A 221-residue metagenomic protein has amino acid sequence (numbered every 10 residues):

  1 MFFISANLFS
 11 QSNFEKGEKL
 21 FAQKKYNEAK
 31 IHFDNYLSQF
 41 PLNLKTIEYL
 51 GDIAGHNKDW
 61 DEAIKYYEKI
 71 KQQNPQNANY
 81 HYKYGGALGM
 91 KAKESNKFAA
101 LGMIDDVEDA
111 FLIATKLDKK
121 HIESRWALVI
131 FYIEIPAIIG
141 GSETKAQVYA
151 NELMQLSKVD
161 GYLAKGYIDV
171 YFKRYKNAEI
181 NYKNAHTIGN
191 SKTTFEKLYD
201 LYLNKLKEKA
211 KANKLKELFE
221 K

Functional and structural regions predicted by a protein language model:
N7-Y49, G55: N-terminal leader/linker segments that initiate helical-solenoid repeat arrays
L20, A54, L88, S95 (+3 more regions): Residue at a conserved register position within TPR or TPR-like alpha-solenoid repeats
Q23, N57, K91, I135 (+3 more regions): Structural motif corresponding to the intra-repeat A-B loop/turn of tetratricopeptide repeats
A29, A63, A100, V107 (+3 more regions): Single-residue signature of alpha-solenoid repeat helices
Q39-F40, Q73, L117, L153-L156 (+2 more regions): Structural marker of alpha-solenoid helical repeat scaffolds
N43, N77, H121, K158-D160 (+2 more regions): Residue-level recognition of tetratricopeptide repeat
K45, Y49-D52, K83-Y84, A127 (+2 more regions): Canonical tetratricopeptide repeat
